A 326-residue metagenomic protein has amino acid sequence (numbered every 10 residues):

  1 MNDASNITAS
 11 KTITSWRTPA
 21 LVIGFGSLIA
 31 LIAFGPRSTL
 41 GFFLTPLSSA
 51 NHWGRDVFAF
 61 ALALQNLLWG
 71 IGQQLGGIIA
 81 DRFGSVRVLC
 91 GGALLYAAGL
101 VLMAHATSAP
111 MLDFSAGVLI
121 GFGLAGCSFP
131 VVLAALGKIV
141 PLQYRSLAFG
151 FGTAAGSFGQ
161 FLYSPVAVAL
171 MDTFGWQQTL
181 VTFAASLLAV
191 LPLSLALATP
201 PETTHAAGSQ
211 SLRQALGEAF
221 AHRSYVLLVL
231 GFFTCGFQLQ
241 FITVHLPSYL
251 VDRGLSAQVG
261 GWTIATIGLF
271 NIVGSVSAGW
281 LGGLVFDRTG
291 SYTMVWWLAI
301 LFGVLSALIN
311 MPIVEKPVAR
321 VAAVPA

Functional and structural regions predicted by a protein language model:
A20, H105-A116: Helix-loop junctions at membrane interfaces in 12-TM secondary transporters
S38, N66-Q74, C127, Q160-F161 (+1 more regions): Residue-level signature of mid-helix packing/kink "hotspots" within the transmembrane helices of 12-pass Major
L40-L44, H222-S275, W280: Extracytoplasmic gate region of multi-pass secondary transporters
G72-G84, S275-L281, F286-D287: Helix-to-loop junctions at the C-terminal end of transmembrane segments in multipass secondary transporters
L94-T107: C-terminal ends and interior cores of transmembrane alpha-helices in multi-pass membrane transporters/permeases
A116-A154: Cytoplasmic helix-loop-helix junction between adjacent transmembrane helices in 12-TM secondary transporters
G152-P200: Helix-loop-helix hairpin linking two adjacent transmembrane segments in secondary transporters
A196-Q214, V318-P325: Flexible cytoplasmic inter-helical loops of multi-pass small-molecule transporters
